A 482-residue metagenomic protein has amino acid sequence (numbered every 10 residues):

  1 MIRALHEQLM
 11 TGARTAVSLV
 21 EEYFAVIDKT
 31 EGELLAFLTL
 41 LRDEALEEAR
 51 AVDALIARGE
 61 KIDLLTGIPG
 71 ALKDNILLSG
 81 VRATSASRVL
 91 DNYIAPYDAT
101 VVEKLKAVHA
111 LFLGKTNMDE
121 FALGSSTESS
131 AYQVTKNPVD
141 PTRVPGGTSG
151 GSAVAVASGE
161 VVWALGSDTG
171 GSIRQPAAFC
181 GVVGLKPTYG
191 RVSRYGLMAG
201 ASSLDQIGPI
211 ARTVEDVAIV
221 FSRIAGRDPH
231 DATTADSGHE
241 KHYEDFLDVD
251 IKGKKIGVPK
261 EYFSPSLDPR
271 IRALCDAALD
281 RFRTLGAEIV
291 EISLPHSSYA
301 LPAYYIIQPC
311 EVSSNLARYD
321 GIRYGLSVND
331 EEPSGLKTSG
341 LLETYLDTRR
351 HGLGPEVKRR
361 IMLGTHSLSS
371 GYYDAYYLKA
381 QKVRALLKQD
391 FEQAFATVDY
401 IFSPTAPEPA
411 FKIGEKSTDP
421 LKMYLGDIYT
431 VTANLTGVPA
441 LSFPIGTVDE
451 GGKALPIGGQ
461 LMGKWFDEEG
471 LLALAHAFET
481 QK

Functional and structural regions predicted by a protein language model:
M1-E47, T284-L285: An N-terminal boundary/leader segment
H6-E7, S264, H296-S297, D320-L435: Serine-dependent amide/ester hydrolase catalytic core
A16-E21, R50-D53, H242, L267-S293 (+3 more regions): Acyltransferase
L19-Y23, A303-Y304, V357-T365: Short alpha-helical scaffolding segments that buttress acidic/His motifs in well-ordered protein cores
Y23, A45, G67, K73 (+6 more regions): Conserved hydrophobic/aromatic pocket- or pore-lining residues that grip, position, or stack substrates in active sites
K29, S158-W163, T169-P265, D276-L285 (+4 more regions): Structural helix-boundary/capping segments
V52-I68, L247-G257: Immediate post-signal peptide segment of exported/extracytoplasmic ligand-binding proteins
L65-I207, E261, C310, S403-L421: Short glycine/serine-rich loop/turn segments
